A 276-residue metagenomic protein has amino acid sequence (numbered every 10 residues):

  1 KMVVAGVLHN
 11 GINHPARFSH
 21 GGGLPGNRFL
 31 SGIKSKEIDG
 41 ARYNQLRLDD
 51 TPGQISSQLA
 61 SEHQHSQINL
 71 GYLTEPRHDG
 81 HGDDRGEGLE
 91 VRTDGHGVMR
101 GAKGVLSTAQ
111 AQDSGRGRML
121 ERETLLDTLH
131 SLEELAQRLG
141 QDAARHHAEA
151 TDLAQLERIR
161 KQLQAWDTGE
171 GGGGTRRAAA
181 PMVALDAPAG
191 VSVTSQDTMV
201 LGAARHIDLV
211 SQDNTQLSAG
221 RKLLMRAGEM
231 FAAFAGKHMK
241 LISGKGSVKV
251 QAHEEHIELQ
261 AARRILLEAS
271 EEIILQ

Functional and structural regions predicted by a protein language model:
K1-A269, I273-L275: Structural signature for extended repeat/solenoid scaffolds and their inter-repeat hinge/linker regions, spanning
